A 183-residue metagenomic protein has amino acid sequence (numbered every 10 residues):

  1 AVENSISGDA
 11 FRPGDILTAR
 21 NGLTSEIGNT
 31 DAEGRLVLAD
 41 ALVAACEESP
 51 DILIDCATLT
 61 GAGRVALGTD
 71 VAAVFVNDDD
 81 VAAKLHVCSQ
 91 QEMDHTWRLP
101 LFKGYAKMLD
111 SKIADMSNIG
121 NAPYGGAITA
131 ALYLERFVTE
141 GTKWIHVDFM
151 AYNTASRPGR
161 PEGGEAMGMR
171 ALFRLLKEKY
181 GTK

Functional and structural regions predicted by a protein language model:
A1-K183: A generic structural signal for tightly packed, nonpolar segments enriched in small/aliphatic residues
